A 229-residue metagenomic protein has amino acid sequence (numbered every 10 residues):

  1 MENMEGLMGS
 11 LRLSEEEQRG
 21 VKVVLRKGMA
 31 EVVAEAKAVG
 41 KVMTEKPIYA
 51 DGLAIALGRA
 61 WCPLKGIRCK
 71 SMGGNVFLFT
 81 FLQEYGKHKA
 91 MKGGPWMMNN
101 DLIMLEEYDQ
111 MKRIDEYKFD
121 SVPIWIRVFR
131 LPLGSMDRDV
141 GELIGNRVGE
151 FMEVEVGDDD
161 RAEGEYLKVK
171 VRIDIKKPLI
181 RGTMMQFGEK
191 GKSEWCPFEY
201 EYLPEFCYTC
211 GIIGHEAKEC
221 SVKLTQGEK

Functional and structural regions predicted by a protein language model:
M1-W125, L131-D137, V154-D158, T183: Nucleic acid-contacting regions in RNA/DNA-associated proteins, especially the beta1-alpha1 entry segment
K46, W61-K65, V148-M152, K177-L179 (+3 more regions): Eukaryotic basic, amphipathic alpha-helical target segments in cytosolic regions
K89, M136-V154, H215-K218: Classical protein tyrosine phosphatase
G93-M98, Q186-K190, L224-E228: Aromatic/acidic cage segments in peptide-binding pockets
R113-E116, M184-Y202: Short, intrinsically disordered linker segments that flank or connect zinc-binding domains
I126-R130, I173-I175, Y200-Y202, G211: Short, structured patches in soluble enzyme cores that scaffold and shape functional sites
E155-P178: BRCT (BRCA1 C-terminal) domain core and associated BRCT-interaction motifs
W195-K229: A short, cysteine/histidine-rich metal-binding "knuckle" motif
